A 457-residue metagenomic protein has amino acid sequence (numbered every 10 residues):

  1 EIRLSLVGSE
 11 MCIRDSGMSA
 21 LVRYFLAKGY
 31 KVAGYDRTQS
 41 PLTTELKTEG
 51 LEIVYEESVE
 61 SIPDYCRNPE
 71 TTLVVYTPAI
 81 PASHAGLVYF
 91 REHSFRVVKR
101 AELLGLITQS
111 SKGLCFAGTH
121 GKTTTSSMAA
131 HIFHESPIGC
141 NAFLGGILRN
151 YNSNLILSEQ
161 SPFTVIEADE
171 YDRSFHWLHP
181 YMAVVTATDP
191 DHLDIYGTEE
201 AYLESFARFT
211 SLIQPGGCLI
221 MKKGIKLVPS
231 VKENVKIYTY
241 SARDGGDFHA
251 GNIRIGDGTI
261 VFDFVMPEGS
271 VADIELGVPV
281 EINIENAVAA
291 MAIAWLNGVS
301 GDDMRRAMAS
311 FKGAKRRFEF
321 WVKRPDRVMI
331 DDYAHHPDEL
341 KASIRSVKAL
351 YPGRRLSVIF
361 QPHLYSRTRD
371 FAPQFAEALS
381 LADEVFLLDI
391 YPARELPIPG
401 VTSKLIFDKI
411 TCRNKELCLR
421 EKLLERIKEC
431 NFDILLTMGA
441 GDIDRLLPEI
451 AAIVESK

Functional and structural regions predicted by a protein language model:
E1-G8, I13: Single conserved hydrophobic/aromatic residue that forms the stacking wall/gate of nucleotide- or nucleobase-binding
G17, Y24, K28, G256-G258 (+1 more regions): Nucleotide phosphate-binding/pyrophosphate-handling subdomain across enzymes that bind or process nucleotide phosphates
Y24-Y30, K47, S61-C66, P78-M221 (+4 more regions): Phosphate-binding loop of NTP-binding sites
Y30-R37, L219-K223, S357-F360, A382-P392: Short internal beta-strands
Y35-D36, V54-V59, V98-E102, F143-G145 (+4 more regions): Beta-strand->loop->alpha-helix junctions that form or flank phosphate-binding loops in nucleotide-handling enzymes
Y35-V54, R149-N152, P399: N-terminal beta-loop-helix "entrance" segment that forms/cooperates in small-molecule cofactor or anionic ligand
V59-T71, L423-C430: Short amphipathic alpha-helix with an adjacent loop that forms part of the alpha/beta core around
A376-N431: C-terminal helical cap/extension that packs against the catalytic core of soluble nucleotide-cofactor enzymes
